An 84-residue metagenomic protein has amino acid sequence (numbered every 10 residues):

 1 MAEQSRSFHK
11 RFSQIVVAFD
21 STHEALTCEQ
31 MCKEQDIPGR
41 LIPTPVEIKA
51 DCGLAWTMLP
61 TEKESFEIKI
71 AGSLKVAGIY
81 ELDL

Functional and structural regions predicted by a protein language model:
M1-S5: A contiguous binding-surface segment within folded domains or other stable secondary-structure elements
S7-A18: Short glycine-/aliphatic-rich beta-strand segments at the starts of folded cytosolic domains
R11-S13, A50-C52, K75-V76: A generic structural signal for well-ordered coil/turn residues at beta-strand boundaries that shape enzyme active-site
V16-F66, L82-L84: Amphipathic, hydrophobic secondary-structure cores in small proteins
D36, S73-L74: Glycine-centered loop/turn motif at secondary-structure junctions
L74-L84: Electropositive, surface-exposed helix/loop patches at the edges of structured domains that serve as adaptable
